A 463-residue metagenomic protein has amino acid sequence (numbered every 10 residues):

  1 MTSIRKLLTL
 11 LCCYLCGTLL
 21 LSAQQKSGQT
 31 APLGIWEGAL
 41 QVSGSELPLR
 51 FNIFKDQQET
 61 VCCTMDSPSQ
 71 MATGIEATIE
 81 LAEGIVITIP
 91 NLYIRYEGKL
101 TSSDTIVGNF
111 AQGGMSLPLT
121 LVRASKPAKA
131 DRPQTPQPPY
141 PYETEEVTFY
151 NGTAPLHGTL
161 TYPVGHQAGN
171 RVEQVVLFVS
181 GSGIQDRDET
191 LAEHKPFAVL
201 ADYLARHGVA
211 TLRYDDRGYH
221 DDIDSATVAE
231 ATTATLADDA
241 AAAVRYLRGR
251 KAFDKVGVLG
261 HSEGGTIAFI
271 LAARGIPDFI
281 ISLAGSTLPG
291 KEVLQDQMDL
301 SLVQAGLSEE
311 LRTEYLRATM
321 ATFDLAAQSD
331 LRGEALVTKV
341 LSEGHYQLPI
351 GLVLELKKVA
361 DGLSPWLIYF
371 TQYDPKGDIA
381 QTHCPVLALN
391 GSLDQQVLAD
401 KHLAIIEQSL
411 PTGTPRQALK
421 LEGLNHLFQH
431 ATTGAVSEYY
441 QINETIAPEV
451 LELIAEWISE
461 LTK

Functional and structural regions predicted by a protein language model:
Q25-T101, V107-Q112, V175: Central antiparallel beta-sheet cores of small beta-barrel/beta-sandwich binding domains
A128-R171: N-terminal cap/lid segment of alpha/beta-hydrolase-fold proteins
N170-S182: Short beta-strand element of the alpha/beta-hydrolase
A229-G249: Alpha/beta-hydrolase active-site loop
R245-L307: Primarily recognizes the serine-hydrolase "nucleophile elbow" in alpha/beta-hydrolase and SGNH/GDSL folds
L283-Q381: Accessory cap/linker subdomain of secreted extracellular hydrolases
T382, A388-N390: Short beta-strand/loop motif that positions the catalytic acidic residue of the alpha/beta-hydrolase fold
C384, Q395-S409: Short alpha-helix in the alpha/beta-hydrolase fold that links the catalytic acid
